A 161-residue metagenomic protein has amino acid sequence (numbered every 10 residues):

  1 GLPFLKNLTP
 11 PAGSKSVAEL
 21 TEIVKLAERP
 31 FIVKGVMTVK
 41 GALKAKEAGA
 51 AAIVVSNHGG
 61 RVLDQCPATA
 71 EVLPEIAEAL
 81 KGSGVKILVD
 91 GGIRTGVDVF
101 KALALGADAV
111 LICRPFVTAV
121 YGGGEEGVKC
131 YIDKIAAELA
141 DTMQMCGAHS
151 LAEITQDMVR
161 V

Functional and structural regions predicted by a protein language model:
G1-V89, G96-A119, L151-I154: Alpha/beta enzyme core
F116, G124-V161: C-terminal extensions of enzymes
